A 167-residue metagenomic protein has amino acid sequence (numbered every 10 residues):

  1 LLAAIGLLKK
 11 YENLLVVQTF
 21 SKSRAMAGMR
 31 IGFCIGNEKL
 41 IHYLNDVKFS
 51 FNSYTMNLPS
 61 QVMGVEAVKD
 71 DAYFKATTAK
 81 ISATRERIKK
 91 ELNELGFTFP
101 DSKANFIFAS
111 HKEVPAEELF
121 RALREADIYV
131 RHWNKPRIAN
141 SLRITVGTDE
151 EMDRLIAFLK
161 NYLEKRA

Functional and structural regions predicted by a protein language model:
L1-I5, R24: Conserved PLP phosphate-binding loop immediately N-terminal to the Schiff-base lysine helix in PLP-dependent enzymes
I5-L14: Nucleotide-activated donor-binding/catalytic signature segment of Leloir-type glycosyltransferases, i.e., the conserved
N13-N93, F97-P100: PLP-dependent aminotransferase class I/II
G28, K103, R137-N140: Short acidic/glycine-enriched loop/turn segments that link adjacent beta-strands
I35, F108-S110, T145-G147: Short hydrophobic/aromatic beta-strand micro-patches that form the beta-sheet surface supporting nucleotide- or nucleic
I81-S82, E91-A126, L142: Conserved PLP-binding catalytic core of the aspartate aminotransferase-like
A122-A126, R131, K135-A167: PLP-dependent enzyme catalytic core of the Aspartate aminotransferase-like
